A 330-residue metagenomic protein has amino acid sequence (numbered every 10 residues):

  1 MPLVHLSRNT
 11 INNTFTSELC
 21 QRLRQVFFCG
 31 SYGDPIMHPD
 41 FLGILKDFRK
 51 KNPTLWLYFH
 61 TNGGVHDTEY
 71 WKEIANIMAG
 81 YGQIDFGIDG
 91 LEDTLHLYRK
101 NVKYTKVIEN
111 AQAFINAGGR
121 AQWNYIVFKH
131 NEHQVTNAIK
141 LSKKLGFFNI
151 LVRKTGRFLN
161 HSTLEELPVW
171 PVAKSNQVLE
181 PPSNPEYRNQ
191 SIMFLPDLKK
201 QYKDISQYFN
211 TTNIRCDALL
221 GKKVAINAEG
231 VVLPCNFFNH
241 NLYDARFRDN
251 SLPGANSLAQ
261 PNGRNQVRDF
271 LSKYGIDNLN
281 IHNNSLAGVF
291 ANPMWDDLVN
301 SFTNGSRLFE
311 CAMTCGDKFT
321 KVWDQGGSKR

Functional and structural regions predicted by a protein language model:
M1-N9, Q21, G43-K46, K51 (+3 more regions): Radical SAM enzyme [4Fe-4S]-AdoMet core and its adjacent flexible, acidic and glycine-rich loops/tails across
P2-Y58, G64-G80: Conserved Radical SAM active-site core
T61-N62, H282: A secondary-structure boundary/capping signal
E69, T94, Y98, V289: Residues that scaffold the ATP/ADP-binding catalytic core of kinase and kinase-like folds
A291-L298: Short Cys/His-rich Zn2+-coordinating modules
D296, G305-R330: Cysteine-cluster motifs in flexible loop/terminal segments that predominantly coordinate metals
